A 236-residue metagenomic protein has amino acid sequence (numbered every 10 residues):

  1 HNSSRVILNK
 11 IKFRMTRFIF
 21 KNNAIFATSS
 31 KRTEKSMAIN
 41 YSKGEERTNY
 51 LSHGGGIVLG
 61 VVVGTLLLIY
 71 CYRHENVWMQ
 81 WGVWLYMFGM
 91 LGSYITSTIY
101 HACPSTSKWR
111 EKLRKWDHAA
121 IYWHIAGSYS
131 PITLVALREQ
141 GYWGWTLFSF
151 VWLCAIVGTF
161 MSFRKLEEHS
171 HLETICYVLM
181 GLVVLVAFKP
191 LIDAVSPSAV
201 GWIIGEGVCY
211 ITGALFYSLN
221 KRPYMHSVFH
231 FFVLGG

Functional and structural regions predicted by a protein language model:
H1-I7, F231-L234: Short intrinsically disordered, low-complexity coil segments enriched in acidic
S3-S4, S29-S30, S36: Serine residues within intrinsically disordered or low-complexity segments
I7-K10, I19-K21, I25-T28: Short, positively charged and aromatic/hydrophobic N-terminal segments
R32-G236: Multi-pass alpha-helical transmembrane bundles in non-GPCR membrane proteins that perform intramembrane catalysis
